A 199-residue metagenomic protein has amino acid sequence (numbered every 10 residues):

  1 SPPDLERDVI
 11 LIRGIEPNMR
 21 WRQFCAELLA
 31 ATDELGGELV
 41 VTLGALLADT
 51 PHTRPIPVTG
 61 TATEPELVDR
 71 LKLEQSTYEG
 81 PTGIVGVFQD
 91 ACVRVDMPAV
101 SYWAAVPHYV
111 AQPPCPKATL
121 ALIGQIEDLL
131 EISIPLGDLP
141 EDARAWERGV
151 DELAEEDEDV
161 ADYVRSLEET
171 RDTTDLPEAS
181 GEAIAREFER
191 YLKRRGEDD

Functional and structural regions predicted by a protein language model:
S1-L39, L47-D199: Accessory terminal and edge-of-domain segments that mediate assembly/interaction and cofactor placement around
G44: Acidic-aromatic/histidine active-site loop/patch
